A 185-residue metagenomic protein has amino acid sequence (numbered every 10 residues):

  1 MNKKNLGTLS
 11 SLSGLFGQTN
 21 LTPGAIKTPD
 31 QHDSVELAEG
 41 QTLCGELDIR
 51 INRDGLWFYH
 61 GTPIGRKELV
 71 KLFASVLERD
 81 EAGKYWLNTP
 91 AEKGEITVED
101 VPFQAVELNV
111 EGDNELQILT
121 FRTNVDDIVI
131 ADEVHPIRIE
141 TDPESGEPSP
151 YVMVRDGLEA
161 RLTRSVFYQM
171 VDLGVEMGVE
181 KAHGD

Functional and structural regions predicted by a protein language model:
M1-D185: Long, non-globular segments of proteins
